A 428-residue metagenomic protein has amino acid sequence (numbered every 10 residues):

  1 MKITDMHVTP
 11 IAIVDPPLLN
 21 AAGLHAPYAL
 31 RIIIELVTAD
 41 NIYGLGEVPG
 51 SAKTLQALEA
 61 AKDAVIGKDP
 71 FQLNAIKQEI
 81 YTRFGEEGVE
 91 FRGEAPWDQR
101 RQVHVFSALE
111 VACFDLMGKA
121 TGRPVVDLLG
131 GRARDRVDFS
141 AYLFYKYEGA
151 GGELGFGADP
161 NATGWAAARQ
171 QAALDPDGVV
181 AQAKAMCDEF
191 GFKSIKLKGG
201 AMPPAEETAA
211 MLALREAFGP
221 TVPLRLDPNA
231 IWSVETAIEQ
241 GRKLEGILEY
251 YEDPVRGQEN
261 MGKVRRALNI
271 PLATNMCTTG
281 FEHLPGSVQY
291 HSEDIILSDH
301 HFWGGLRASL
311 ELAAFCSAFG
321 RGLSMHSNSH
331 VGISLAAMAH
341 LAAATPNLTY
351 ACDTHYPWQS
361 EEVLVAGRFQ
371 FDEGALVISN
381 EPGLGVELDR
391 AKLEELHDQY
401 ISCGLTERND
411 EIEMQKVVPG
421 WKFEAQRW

Functional and structural regions predicted by a protein language model:
I3, N41, L109, G122 (+7 more regions): Conserved, mostly hydrophobic/aromatic
T4-I13, H25, L312, H330-W428: Flexible C-terminal active-site loop/helix
A12-N20: Short Pro/Gly-enriched beta-strand edge/turn motifs at strand-loop
V37-T121, W421-K422, Q426-W428: Metal- or metallocofactor-binding catalytic centers and their adjacent structured scaffolds across diverse enzyme
H104, V111-G157, H330: Glycine-rich, aromatic-flanked loop segments that form ligand/cofactor-binding clefts across common enzyme folds
D138-V180, P228-A230, A273: Active-site mouth loops of central-metabolism enzymes
G151-G155, A172-C187, A237, T279-V288: Short, acidic/polar
L197-S334: Catalytic core of soluble alpha/beta enzymes
